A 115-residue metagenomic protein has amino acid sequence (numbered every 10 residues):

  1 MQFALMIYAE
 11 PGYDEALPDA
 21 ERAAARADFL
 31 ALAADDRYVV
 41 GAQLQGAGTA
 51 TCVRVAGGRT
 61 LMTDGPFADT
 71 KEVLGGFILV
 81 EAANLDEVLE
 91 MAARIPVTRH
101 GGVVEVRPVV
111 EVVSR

Functional and structural regions predicted by a protein language model:
M1-R115: Conserved, structured core segments of small domains
